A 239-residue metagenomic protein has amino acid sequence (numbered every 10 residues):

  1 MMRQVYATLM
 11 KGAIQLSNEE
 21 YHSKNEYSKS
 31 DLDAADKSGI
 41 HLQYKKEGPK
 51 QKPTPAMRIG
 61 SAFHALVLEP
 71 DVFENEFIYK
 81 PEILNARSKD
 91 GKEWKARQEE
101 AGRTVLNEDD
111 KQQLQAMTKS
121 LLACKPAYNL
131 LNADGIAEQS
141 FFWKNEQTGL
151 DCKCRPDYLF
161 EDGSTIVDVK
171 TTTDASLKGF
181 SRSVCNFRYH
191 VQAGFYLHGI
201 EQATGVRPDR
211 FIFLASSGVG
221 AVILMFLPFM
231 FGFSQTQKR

Functional and structural regions predicted by a protein language model:
M2, K111, C185-H190, F195-R239: Metal-dependent nuclease catalytic regions and adjoining charged, substrate-binding loops involved in nucleic-acid end
M2-K153: Metal-dependent nuclease catalytic cores that hydrolyze phosphodiester bonds in DNA/RNA, characterized by
H41-Y44, T173-S176, G220-M225: Short acidic (Asp/Glu) and glycine-rich catalytic loops that position anionic groups and cofactors
V67-V72, N145, T171-D174, E201-G205: Hydrophobic/aromatic-lined pockets within catalytic cores
P126-L131, F160-I166, E201-D209: Secondary-structure boundary elements
G149-K153, F160-S164, V219-V222: Coil-to-beta-strand transition motifs
P156-G179: Conserved catalytic cores of phosphodiester-cleaving nucleases, focusing on short active-site segments
F180-V184: Conserved helix-adjacent loop modules within structured domains
